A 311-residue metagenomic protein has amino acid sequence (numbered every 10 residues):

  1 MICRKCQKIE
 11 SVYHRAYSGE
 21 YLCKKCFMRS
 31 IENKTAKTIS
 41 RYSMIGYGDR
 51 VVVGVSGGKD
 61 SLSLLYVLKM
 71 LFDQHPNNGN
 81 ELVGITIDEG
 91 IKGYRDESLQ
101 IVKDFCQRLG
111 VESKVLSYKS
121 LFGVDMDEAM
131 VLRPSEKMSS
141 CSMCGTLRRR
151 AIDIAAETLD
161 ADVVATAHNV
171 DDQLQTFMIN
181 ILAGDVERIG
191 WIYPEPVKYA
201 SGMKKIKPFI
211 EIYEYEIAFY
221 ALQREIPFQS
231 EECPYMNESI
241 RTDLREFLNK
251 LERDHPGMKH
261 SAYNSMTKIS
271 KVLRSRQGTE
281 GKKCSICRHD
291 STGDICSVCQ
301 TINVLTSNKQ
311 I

Functional and structural regions predicted by a protein language model:
M1-R29, K34-V55, R188-I311: ATP/NTP-dependent adenylation/nucleotidyl-transfer catalytic domains that generate, transfer, or process NMP-activated
I2-W191, E195, E211-R224, C296: ATP-dependent adenylation/nucleotidyltransferase module used to activate substrates
